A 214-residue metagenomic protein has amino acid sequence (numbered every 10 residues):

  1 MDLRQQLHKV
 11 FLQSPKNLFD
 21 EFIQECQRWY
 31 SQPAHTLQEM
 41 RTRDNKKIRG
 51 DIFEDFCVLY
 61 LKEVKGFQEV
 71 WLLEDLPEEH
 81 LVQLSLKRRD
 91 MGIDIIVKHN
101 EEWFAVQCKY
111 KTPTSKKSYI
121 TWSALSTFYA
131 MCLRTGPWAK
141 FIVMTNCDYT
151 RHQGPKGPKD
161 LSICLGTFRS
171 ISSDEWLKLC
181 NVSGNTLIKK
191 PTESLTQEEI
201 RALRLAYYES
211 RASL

Functional and structural regions predicted by a protein language model:
M1-L214: Mixed-charge (Asp/Glu-Lys/Arg
